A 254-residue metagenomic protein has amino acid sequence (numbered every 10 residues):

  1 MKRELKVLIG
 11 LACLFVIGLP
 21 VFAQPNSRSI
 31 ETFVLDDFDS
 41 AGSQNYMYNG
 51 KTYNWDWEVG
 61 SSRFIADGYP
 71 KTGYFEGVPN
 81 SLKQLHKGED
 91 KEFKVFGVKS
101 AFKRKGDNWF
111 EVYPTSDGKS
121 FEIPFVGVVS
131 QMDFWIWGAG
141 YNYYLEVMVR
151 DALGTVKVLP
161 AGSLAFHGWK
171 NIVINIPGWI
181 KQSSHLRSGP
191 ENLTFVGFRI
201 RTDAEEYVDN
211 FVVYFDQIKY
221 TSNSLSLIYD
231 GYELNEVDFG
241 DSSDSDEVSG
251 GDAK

Functional and structural regions predicted by a protein language model:
M1-I9: Bacterial N-terminal signal peptides that target proteins for export
I9-G18: Bacterial N-terminal signal peptides
A23-K254: Beta-rich carbohydrate-recognition modules and glycan-binding surfaces
